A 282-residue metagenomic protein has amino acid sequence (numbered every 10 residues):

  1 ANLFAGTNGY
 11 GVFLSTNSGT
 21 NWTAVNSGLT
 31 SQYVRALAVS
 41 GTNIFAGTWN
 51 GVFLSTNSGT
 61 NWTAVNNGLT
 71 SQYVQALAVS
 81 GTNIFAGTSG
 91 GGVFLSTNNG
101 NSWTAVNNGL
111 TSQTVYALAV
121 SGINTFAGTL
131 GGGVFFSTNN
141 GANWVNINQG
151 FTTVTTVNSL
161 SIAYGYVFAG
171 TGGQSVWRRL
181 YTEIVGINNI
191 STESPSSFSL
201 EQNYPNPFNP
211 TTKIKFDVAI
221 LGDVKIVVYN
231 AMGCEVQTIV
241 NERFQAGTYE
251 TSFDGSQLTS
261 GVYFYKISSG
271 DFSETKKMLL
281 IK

Functional and structural regions predicted by a protein language model:
A1, G41-T42, G81-T82, G122-I123 (+1 more regions): Short coil/turn segments that connect the beta-strands within blades of beta-propeller domains
F4, N26-S31, N66-S71, N107-Q113 (+1 more regions): Short loop/turn motifs that recur once per blade in beta-propeller domains
G9-V12, N50-V52, G90-V93, G131-V134 (+1 more regions): Loop/turn residues immediately N-terminal
S15-G19, S55-G59, S96-T97, S137-T138 (+2 more regions): Conserved Ser/Thr-centered positions that define the repeating blades of beta-propeller domains
N148-G186: Blade-level signature of beta-propeller repeat domains, shared across WD40, Kelch, NHL, RCC1 and BNR/Asp-box propellers
S191-K282: C-terminal outer-membrane/trafficking sorting elements
